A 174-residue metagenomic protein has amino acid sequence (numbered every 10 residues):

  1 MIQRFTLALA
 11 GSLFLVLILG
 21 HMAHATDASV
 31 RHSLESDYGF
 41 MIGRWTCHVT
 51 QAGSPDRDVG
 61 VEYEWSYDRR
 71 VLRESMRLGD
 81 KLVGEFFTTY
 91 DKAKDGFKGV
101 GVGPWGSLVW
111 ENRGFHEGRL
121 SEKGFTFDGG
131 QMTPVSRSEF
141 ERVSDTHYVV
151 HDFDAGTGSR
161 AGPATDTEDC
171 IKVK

Functional and structural regions predicted by a protein language model:
M1-G11: Bacterial N-terminal signal peptides that target proteins for export
L9-G20: Bacterial N-terminal signal peptides
D27, D152-K174: Edge beta-strand at a domain terminus
S29-R44: N-terminal helix-cap/turn-to-beta initiation motif at the start of protein domains
T46-T50, R73-L78, G99-V102, E122-G129 (+1 more regions): Short beta-strand segments that buttress and anchor functional surface loops
G53-D80: N-terminal, post-signal-peptide region of Sec/Tat-exported proteins
V59-W65, E85-Y90, V109-F115, V135-R142 (+2 more regions): Hydrophobic/aromatic beta-strand elements that line small-molecule binding cavities or substrate pockets in beta-rich
D80-V109: Helix-adjacent hinge/juxtasegments
